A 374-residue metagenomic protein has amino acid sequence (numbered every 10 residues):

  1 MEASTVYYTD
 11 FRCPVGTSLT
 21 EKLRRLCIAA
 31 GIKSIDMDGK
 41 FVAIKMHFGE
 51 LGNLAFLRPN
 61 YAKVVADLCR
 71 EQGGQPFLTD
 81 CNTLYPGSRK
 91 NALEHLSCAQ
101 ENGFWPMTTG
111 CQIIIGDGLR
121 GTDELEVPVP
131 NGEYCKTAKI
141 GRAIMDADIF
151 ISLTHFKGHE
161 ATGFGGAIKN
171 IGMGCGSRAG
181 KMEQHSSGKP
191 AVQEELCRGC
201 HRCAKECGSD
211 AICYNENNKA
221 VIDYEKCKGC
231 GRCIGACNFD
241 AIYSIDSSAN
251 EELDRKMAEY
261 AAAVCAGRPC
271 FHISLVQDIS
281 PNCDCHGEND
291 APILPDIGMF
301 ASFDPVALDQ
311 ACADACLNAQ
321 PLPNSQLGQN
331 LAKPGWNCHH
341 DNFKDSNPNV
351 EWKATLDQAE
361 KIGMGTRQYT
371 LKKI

Functional and structural regions predicted by a protein language model:
E2-Y61, E71-D80, Y85-I374: Extended, low-polarity segments enriched in aliphatic/aromatic residues
A66-D67: Terminal amphipathic helices with adjacent charged low-complexity linkers/tails
